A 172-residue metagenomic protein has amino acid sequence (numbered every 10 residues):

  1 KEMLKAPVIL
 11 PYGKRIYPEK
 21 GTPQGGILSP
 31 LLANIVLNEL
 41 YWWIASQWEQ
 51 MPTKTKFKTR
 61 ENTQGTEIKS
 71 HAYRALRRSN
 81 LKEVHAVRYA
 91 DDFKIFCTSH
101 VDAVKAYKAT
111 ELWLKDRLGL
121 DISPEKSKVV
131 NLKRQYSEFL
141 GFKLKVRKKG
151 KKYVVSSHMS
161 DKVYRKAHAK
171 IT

Functional and structural regions predicted by a protein language model:
K1-T172: Non-catalytic terminal/accessory segments
